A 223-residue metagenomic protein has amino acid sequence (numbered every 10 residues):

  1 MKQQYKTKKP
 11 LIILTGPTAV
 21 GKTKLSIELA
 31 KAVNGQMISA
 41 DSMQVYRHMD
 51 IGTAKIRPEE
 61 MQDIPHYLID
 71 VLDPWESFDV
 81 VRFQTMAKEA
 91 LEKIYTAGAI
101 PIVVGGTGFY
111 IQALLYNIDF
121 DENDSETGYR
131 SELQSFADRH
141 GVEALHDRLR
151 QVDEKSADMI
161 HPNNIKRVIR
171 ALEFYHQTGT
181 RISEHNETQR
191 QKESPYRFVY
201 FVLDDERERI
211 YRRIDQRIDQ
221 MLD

Functional and structural regions predicted by a protein language model:
M1-D223: Phosphate/pyrophosphate-binding catalytic cores of soluble transferases and nucleic-acid-acting enzymes
